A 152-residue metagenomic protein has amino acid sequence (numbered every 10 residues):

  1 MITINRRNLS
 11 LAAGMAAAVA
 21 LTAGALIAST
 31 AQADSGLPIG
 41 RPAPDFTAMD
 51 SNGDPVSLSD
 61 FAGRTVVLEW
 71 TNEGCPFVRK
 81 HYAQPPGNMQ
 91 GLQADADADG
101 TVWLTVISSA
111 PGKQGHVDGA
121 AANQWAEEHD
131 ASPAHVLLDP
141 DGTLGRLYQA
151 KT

Functional and structural regions predicted by a protein language model:
M1-T3, V19: Secretory targeting signals
R6-G14: N-terminal export leaders
T22-D45: N-proximal helix/coil linker or "cap" segments that precede and/or mark the start of modular domains
F46-V66, Q93: A short beta-strand-turn-helix
S57-K80, W103-L104: Short active-site neighborhood of thiol/selenol oxidoreductases, capturing the structured segment around
G63-V66, D97-L104, D130-A134, T152: Loop/turn elements at helix/coil->beta-strand transitions in domains of secreted/extracellular proteins
R79-H129, P140-L144: Structural microenvironment flanking redox-active thiols in thiol-disulfide oxidoreductases
L138-T152: Thiol/selenol-based redox catalytic cores and closely related redox-interacting motifs
